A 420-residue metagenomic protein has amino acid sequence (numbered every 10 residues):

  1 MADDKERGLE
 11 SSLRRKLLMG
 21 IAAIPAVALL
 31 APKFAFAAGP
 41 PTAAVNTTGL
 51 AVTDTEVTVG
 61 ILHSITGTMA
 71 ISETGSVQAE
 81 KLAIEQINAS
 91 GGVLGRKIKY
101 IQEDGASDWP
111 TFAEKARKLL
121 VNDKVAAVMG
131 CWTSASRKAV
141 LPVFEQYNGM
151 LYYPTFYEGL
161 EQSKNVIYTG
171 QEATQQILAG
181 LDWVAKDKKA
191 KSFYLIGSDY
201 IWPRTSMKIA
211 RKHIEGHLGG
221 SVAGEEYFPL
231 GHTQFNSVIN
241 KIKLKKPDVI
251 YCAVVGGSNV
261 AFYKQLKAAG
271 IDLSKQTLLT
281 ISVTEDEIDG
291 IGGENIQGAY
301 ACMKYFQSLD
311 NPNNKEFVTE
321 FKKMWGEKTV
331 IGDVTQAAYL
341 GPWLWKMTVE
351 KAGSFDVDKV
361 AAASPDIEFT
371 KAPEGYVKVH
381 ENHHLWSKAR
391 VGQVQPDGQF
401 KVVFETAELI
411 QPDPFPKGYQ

Functional and structural regions predicted by a protein language model:
M1-L13, M19-A38: N-terminal secretory signal peptides
A44-A79, E103-P110, W132, I196-R204 (+3 more regions): Extracytoplasmic "Venus flytrap"
V45, F112, T169-F193, R204-T205 (+5 more regions): Hydrophobic alpha-helical segments within soluble ligand-binding/sensing domains
V45-T47, I71-Q78, G91-L160, F228-F235 (+1 more regions): Beta-alpha junction/loop-to-helix N-cap segments that form part of ligand/metal-binding clefts
I65, V166-L230, V249, G326 (+1 more regions): An alpha-beta-alpha
M207-C302: Extracellular/periplasmic bilobed ligand-binding domains
L266-Y339, E350-F355, V403-Y419: Extracellular/periplasmic periplasmic-binding protein-like sensory domains
K323-T335, L344-V403: Segments of small-molecule ligand-sensing domains
